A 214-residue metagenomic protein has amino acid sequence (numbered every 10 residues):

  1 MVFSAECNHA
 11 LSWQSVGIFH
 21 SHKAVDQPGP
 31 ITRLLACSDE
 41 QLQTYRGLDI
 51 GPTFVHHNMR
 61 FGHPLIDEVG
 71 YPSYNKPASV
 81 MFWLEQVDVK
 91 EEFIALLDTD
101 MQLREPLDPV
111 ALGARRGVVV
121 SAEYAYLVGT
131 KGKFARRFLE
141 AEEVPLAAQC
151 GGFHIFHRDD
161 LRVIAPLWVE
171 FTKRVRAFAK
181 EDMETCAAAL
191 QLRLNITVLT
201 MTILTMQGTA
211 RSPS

Functional and structural regions predicted by a protein language model:
M1-P72, E85-K90: N-terminal anchoring/stem segment of glycosyltransferases
A5-H9, L35-C37, H57-R60, L84 (+5 more regions): Short, flexible loop/turn elements at secondary-structure junctions
A10-L11, Q41-T44, H63-P64, Q102-P106 (+3 more regions): Short catalytic/ligand-binding loop motif for oxyanion handling, primarily in non-cytosolic enzymes, centered on
A10-S15, E68-P77, Q191-T197, R211: Phosphate/oxyanion-binding active-site loops and adjacent basic polyanion-contact surfaces
L34, F54, A95-L97, V118-V120 (+1 more regions): Hydrophobic/aromatic beta-strand patches that form the interior of the parallel beta-sheet core in alpha/beta enzyme
P72-V128: GT-A fold catalytic core of metal-dependent nucleotide-sugar glycosyltransferases, centered on the diacidic
Y124-A141: E2/UBC-UEV (E2-variant) core
E140-S214: Catalytic core and acceptor-binding pocket of nucleotide-sugar-dependent glycosyltransferases
